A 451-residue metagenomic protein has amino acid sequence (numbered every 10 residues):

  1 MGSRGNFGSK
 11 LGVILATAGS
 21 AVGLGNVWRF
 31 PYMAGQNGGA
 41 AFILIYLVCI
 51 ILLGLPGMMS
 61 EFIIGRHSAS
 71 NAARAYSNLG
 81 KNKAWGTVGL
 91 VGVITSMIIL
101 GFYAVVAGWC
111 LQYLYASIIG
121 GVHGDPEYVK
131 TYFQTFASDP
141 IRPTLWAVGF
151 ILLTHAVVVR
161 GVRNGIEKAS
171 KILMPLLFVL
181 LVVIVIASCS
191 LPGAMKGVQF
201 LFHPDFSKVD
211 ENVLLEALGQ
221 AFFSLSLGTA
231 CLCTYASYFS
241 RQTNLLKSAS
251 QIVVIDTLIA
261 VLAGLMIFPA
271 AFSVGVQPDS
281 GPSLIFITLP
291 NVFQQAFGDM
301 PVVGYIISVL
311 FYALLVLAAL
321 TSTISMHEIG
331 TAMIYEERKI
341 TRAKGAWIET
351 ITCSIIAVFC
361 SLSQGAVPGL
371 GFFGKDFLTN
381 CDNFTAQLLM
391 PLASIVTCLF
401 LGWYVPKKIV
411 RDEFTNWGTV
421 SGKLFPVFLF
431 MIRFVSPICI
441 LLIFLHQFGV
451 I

Functional and structural regions predicted by a protein language model:
M1-W28, G57-F62, R66-L79, K83-L90 (+2 more regions): Membrane-interface "cap" regions at the ends of multi-pass membrane proteins
G2-G5, Y32-N37, H67, A72-V91 (+7 more regions): Inter-helical loop and helix-membrane interface segments of multi-pass membrane transporters/permeases
G2-S3, F7, L11, E167 (+3 more regions): Membrane-embedded translocation segments of transport machinery
G5, A34-S60, R142-P143, L389-A393: Extracellular loop-to-transmembrane helix junctions
N6, L11-V13, S20, T144-L145 (+5 more regions): Loop-to-transmembrane helix boundary motifs in multi-pass membrane proteins
G12-L47, A236, K247-S250, V254-T257 (+1 more regions): Transmembrane helix-boundary motif of multi-pass solute transporters/channels
G54-N71, G86-Y132, V316-M333, P391 (+3 more regions): Hydrophobic transmembrane alpha-helices that form the core helical bundles of multi-pass secondary transporters
V88-V91, E337-T350, D382-I440: C-terminal membrane-solvent junction of multi-pass transporters and transport-like membrane proteins
